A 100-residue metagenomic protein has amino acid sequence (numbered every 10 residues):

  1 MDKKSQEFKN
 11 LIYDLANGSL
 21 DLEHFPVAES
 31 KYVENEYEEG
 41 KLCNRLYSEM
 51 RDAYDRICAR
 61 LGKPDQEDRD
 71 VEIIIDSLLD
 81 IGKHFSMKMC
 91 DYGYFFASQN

Functional and structural regions predicted by a protein language model:
M1-N100: Intrinsic-disorder/low-complexity detector
